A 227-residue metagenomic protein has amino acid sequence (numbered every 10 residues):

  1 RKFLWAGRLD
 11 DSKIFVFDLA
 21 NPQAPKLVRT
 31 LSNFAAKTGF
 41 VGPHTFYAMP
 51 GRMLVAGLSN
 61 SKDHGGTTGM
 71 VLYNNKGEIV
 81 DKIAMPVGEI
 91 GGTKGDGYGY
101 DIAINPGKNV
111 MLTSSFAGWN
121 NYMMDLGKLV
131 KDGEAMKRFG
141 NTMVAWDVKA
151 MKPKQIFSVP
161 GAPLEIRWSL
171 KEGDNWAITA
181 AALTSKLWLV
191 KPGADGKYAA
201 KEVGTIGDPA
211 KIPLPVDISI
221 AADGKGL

Functional and structural regions predicted by a protein language model:
R1-F3, P50-R52, G107-N109, G173-N175 (+1 more regions): Short coil/turn segments that connect the beta-strands within blades of beta-propeller domains
R1-G7, V55-T67, S114-R138: Short, conserved, GDST-rich strand-edge loop motifs in beta-rich repeat architectures
D10, A20, S59-S61, F116-G118 (+2 more regions): Residue-level signature of beta-propeller blades and closely related beta-rich strand-turn architectures in secreted
D11-S12, L19-P106: Asp-box/WD-like beta-propeller blade repeats and closely related beta-sheet repeat scaffolds
V16-K26, N75-E78, V148, L189-A200: Short loop/turn segments immediately following beta-strands, especially the blade-tip and inter-blade linker loops
D18-A20, T67-E78, V130-K149: Beta-propeller blade signature
V41-G42, G66, Y98-Y100, F139 (+2 more regions): Beta-rich catalytic cores
Y47, A103, R167-L170, S219: Conserved beta-strand position repeated across blades of beta-propeller domains
